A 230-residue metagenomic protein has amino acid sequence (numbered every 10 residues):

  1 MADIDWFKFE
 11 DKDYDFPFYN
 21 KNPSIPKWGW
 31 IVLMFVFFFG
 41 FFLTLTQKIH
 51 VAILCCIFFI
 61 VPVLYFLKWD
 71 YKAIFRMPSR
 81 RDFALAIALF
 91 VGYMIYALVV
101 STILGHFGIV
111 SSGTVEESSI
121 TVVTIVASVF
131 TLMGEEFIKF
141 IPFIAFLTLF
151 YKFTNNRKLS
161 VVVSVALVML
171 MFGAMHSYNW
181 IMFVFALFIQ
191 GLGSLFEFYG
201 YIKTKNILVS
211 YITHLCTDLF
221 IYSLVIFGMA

Functional and structural regions predicted by a protein language model:
M1-P78, I181, Y222-A230: N-terminal, membrane-interfacial amphipathic/helix-forming hydrophobic leader that caps and precedes the first
E10-D15, E116-T124, F172: Juxtamembrane membrane-water interface segments that cap and precede transmembrane helices
W28-F39, I53, I57-L64, A84-I87 (+7 more regions): Alpha-helical hydrophobic membrane-insertion segments
M34, W69, A97-V100, H176 (+1 more regions): Generic alpha-helical secondary structure signal
F38-Q47, V99-V110, A174-N179: Juxtamembrane "helix-exit" motif on the non-cytosolic side of transmembrane helices
A52-I53, V61, M77, G108-S111 (+6 more regions): A generic structural signal for ordered alpha-helices
K72-I138, I144-F153: Juxtamembrane helix-loop-helix connectors linking adjacent transmembrane helices in multi-pass membrane enzymes
T121-A230: Transmembrane helix-loop-helix hairpins at the membrane interface of multi-pass integral membrane proteins
